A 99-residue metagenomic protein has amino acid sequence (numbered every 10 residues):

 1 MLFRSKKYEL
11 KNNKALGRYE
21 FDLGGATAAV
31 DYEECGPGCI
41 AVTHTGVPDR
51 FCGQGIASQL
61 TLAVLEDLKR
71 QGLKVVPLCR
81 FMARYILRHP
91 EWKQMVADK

Functional and structural regions predicted by a protein language model:
M1-L2: Short, small-residue-biased leader/transition segments that mark boundaries at the very start of proteins
K11-Y19: A short helix-loop-beta-strand connector motif used in the catalytic cores of GNAT acetyltransferases and, in some
G24-C39: A conserved beta-strand-loop-helix scaffold within acyl/acetyltransferase catalytic domains
T45-C52: A short, internal acetyl-CoA/4′-phosphopantetheine-binding micro-motif in the GNAT/acyltransferase core
G53-V64: Conserved acetyl-CoA-binding loop-helix of GNAT-fold acetyltransferases
E66-K99: C-terminal structural segments of small proteins and small subunits
